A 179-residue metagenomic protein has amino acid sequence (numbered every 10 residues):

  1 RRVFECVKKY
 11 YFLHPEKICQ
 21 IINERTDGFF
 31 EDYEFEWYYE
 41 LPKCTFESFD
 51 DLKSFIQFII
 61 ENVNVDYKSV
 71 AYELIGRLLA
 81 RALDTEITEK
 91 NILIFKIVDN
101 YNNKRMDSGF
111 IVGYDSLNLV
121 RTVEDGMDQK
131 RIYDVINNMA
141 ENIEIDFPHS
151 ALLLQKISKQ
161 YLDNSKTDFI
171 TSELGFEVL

Functional and structural regions predicted by a protein language model:
R1-S116, V178: Non-catalytic all-alpha helical scaffold/repeat segments
L41, L74-L78, I132, M139 (+1 more regions): Structural register within alpha-helical repeat arrays
V65, I143-L152: Charged, low-complexity interaction regions
K68-S69, D125-N137: Short amphipathic alpha-helical heptad-repeat segments
Y114, N118-R121, S150: Extended, charge-rich low-complexity regions and/or helical-solenoid scaffolds
I145-D146, S172-L179: Extracellular, repeat-based ectodomains that mediate carbohydrate processing or recognition
S150-Q160: Short, charged, amphipathic alpha-helical segments
D163-L174: Amphipathic alpha-helical coiled-coil segments
